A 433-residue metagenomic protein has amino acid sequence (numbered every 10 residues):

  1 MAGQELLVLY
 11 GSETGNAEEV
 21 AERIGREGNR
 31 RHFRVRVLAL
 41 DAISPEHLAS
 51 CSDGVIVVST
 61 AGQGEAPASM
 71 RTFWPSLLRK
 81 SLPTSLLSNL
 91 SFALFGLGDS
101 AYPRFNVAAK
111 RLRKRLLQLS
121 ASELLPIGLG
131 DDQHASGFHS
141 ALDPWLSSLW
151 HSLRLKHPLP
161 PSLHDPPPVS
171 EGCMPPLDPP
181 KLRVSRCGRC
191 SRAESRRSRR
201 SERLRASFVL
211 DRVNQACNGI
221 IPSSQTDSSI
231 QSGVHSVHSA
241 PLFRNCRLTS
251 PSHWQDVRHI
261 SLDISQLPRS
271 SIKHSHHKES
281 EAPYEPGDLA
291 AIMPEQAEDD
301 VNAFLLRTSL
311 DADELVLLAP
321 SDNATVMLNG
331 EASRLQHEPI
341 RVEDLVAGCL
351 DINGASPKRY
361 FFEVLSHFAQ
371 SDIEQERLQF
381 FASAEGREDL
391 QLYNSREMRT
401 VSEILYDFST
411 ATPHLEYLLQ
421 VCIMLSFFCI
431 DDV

Functional and structural regions predicted by a protein language model:
M1-V433: FNR-like FAD-binding dehydrogenase module
